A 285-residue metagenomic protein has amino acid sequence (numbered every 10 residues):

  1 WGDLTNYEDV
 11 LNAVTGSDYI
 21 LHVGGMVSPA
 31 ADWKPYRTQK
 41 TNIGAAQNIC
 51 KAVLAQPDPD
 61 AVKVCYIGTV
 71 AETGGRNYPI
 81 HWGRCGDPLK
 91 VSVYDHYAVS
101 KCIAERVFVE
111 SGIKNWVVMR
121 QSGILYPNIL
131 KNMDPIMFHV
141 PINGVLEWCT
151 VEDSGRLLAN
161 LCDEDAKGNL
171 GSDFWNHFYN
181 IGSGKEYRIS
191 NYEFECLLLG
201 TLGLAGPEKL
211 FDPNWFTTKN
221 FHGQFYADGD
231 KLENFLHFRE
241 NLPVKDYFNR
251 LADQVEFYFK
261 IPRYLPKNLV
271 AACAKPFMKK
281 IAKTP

Functional and structural regions predicted by a protein language model:
W1-G44: NAD(P)H-binding glycine-rich loop region in Rossmannoid oxidoreductase-like domains and their noncatalytic homologs
T5, Y19, R37-N48, V91 (+3 more regions): Glycine-rich NAD(P)-binding loop of the Rossmann-fold in SDR/ketoreductase-type enzymes
G24, C65-T69, R120-S122, G182: Active-site beta-alpha turn of Rossmann-fold NAD(P)-dependent dehydrogenases/reductases
M26, Q47-Y94: Conserved Rossmann-fold NAD(P)-dependent oxidoreductase catalytic core, especially the SDR/UDP-sugar
K40, E72-V117, P141: Catalytic helix-loop patch of NAD(P)-dependent Rossmann-fold dehydrogenases
A45, I49-V53, F108, L157: Hydrophobic positions on the long internal alpha-helix of Rossmann-like NAD(P)-dependent oxidoreductase domains
V99, H139-K167: Substrate-positioning beta->alpha
L157, L161-F235, P262-R263, C273-P285: Mid/C-terminal beta-alpha module of Rossmann-like enzyme folds, strongest in SDR-family dehydrogenases/epimerases
